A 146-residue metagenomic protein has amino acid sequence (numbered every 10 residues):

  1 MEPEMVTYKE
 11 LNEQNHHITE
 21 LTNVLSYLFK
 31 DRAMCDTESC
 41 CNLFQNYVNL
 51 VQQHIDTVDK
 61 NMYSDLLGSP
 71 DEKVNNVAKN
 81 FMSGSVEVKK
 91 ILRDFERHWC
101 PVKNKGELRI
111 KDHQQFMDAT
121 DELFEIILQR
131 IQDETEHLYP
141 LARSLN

Functional and structural regions predicted by a protein language model:
M1-N146: Small-residue-biased structural context
